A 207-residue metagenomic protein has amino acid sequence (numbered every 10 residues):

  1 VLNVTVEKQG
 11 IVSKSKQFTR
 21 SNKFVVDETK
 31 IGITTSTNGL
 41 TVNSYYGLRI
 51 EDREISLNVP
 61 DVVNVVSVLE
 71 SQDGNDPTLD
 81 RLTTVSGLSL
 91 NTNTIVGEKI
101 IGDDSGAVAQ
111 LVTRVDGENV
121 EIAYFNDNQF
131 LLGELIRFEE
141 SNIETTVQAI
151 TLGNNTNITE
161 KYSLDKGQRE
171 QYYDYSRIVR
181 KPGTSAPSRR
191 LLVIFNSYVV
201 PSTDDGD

Functional and structural regions predicted by a protein language model:
V1-R20, F24-S89, N93-E98, D103-E134 (+1 more regions): Signature of Asx- and small-polar-rich beta-strand/turn repeats characteristic of beta-solenoid architectures
I143: Short Cys/His-rich micro-motifs in 6-15 aa windows
